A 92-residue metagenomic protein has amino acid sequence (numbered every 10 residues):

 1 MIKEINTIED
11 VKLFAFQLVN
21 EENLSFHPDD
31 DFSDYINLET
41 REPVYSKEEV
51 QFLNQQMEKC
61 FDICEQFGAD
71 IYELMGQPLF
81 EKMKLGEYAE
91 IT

Functional and structural regions predicted by a protein language model:
I2-F14: Short, extreme N-terminal segment that most often corresponds to the first beta-strand
L13-T92: Acidic, low-complexity, intrinsically disordered interaction modules
